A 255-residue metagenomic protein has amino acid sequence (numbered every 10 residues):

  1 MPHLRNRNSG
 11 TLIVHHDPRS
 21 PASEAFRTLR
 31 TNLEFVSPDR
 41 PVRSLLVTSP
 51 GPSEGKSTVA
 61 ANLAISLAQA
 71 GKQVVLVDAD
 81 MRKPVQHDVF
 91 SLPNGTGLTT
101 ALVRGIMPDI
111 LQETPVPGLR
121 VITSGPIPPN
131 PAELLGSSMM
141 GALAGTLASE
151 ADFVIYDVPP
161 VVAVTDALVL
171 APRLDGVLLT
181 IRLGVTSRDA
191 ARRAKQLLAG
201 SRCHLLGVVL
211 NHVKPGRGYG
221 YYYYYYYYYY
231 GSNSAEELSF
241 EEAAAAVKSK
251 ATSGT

Functional and structural regions predicted by a protein language model:
M1-T255: P-loop NTP-binding module
